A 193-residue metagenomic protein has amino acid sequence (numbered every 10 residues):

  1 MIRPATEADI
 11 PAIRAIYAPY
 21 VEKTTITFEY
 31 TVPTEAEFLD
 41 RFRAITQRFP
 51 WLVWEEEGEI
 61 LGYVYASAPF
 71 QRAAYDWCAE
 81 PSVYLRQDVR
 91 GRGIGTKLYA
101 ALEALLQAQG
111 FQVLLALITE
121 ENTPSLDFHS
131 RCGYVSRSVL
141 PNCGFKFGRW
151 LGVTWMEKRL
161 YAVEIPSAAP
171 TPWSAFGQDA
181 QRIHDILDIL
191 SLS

Functional and structural regions predicted by a protein language model:
M1-I13: A short beta-loop-alpha structural element at the N-terminal edge of CoA-dependent acyl/N-acetyltransferase catalytic
R14-R41: Conserved GNAT-fold acetyl-CoA-binding loop/helix
P33-D88, Y99-A100, R159-L160: Acetyl-CoA-dependent GNAT
Y65-A68, L115-I118, V135-G152, Y161-A162: Conserved catalytic-core motifs of GNAT/GCN5-like acyltransferases
V83-D88, R92, A104, E120-E121: Active-site acidic-Proline motif in GNAT/NAT acetyltransferases
G91-L105, L126-R131: Conserved acetyl-CoA-binding loop-helix of GNAT-fold acetyltransferases
L106-I118, F128: Conserved GNAT acetyl-CoA-binding A-motif
N142-S193: C-terminal "cap" of GNAT-fold acetyltransferases
